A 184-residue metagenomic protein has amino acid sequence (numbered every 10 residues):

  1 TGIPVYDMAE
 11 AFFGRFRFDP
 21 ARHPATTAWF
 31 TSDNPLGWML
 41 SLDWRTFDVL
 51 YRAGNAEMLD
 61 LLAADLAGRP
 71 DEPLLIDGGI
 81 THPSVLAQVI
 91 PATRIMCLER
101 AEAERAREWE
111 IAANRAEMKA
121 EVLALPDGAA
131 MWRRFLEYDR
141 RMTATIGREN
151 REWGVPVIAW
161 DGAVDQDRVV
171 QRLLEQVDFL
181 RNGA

Functional and structural regions predicted by a protein language model:
T1-R45: Conserved substrate/cofactor phosphate-moiety recognition/catalytic segment in nucleotide-dependent phosphotransferases
I3, V89-R94, W153-V155: Short glycine-/polar-rich loops that comprise or flank the Walker A/P-loop and associated switch/sensor motifs
A11-F13, I80-H82, E99-R105, V164: Conserved nucleotide-binding/hydrolysis micro-motifs of P-loop NTPases
A21-T27, N114-R115, Q176-V177: Short, hinge-like loop/turn segments at secondary-structure boundaries
S32-R45, A112-W132: A solvent-exposed, charged loop/short amphipathic helix patch at secondary-structure junctions
L42-E99: Glycine-rich phosphate-binding loop used to anchor ATP phosphates in small-molecule kinases, encompassing both
I90-P126: Conserved phosphate-donor/acceptor-positioning beta-strand/loop module used by diverse small-molecule
R141-A184: NTP-dependent small-molecule kinase module
